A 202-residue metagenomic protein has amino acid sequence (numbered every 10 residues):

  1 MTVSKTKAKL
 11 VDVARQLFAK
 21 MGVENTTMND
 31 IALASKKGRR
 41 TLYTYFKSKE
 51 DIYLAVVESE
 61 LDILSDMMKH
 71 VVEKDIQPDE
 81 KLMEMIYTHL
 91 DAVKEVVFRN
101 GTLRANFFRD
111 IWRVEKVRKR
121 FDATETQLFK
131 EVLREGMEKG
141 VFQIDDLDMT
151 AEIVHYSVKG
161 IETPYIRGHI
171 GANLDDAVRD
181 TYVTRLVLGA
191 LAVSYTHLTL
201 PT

Functional and structural regions predicted by a protein language model:
K9, V13, L17-D51, A55: Helix-turn-helix
V11, Y53, V57, L61 (+1 more regions): Amphipathic, non-transmembrane alpha-helical scaffold segments
A55, S59, K69-E95, T150-V154 (+1 more regions): Hydrophobic alpha-helical connector segments
L90-L128, E138: Short secondary-structure transition hinges
A123-T150, G168: Hydrophobic alpha-helical bundle segments that form small-molecule/ligand-binding pockets
I144-P164, V178-L188: Hydrophobic alpha-helical segments that form the core of small-molecule binding pockets and/or dimer interfaces
T196-T202: Conserved small/polar residues in nucleotide/adenosyl-binding loops
